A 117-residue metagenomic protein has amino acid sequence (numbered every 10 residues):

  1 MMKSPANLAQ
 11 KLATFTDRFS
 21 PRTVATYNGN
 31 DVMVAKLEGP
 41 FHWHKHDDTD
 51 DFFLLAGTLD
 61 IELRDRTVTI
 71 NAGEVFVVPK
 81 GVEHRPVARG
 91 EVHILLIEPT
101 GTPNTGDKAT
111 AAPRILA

Functional and structural regions predicted by a protein language model:
M1-M33, A111-A117: A short, N-terminal "cap"/entry segment at the start of jelly-roll beta-barrel domains of the cupin/DSBH fold
R18, D31-H46: Conserved short histidine dyad/triad with adjacent acidic residue
T23-Y27, H42-H46, F53: Short secondary-structure boundary/capping segments within folded domains
N28, L55-A56, N71-A72, G90: A cytosolic small-molecule/anion-sensing beta-strand core signal
G29-D31, E38-P40, T58-D60, T67 (+1 more regions): Short, charged/polar surface micro-motifs in flexible loops or helix N-caps
K36-L37, K45-E62: Short, conserved beta-strand element in jelly-roll/cupin
R64-G81: Short acidic-glycine-tyrosine-enriched beta hairpin
K80-T110: Ligand-binding loop in jelly-roll beta-barrel domains
